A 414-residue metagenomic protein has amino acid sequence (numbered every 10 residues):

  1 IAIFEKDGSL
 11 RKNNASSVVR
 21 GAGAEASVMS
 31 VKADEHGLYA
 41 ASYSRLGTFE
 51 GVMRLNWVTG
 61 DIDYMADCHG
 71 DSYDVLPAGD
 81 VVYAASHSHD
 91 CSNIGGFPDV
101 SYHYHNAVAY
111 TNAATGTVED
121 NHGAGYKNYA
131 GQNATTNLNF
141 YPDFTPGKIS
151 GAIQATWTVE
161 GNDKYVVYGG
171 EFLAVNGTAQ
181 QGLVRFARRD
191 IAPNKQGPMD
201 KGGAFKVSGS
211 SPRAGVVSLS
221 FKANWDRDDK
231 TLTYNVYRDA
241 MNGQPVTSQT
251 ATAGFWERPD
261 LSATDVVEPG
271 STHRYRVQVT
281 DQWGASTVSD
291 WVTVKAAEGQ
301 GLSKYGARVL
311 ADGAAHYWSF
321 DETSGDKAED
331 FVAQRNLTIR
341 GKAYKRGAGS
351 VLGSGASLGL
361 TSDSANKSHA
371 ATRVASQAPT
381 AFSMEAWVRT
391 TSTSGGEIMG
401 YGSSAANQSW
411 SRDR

Functional and structural regions predicted by a protein language model:
I1-G301, D312: Extracytoplasmic surface signature
K32, L76, R308-G313, S350-L352 (+2 more regions): Extracellular/periplasmic catalytic domains that process cell-envelope and extracellular macromolecules
Y83, H316-S319, G400: Structural recognition of the beta-strand scaffold that forms the well-ordered cores of secreted hydrolase catalytic
D163, G301-A307, W410-D413: Parallel beta-helix/beta-solenoid repeats that form elongated, surface-exposed shafts/blades used for receptor binding
S220, R274-Q278, Y317-D321, A381-R389: Residues within well-ordered beta-strands of beta-sheet-rich folds
A223-D229, D281, S324-F331, T390-S392: Extracellular acidic, Ser/Thr/Pro-rich low-complexity tracts
A296-S364: Extracytoplasmic low-complexity segments
S324, A328, A365-R414: Extracellular glycan-recognition modules
